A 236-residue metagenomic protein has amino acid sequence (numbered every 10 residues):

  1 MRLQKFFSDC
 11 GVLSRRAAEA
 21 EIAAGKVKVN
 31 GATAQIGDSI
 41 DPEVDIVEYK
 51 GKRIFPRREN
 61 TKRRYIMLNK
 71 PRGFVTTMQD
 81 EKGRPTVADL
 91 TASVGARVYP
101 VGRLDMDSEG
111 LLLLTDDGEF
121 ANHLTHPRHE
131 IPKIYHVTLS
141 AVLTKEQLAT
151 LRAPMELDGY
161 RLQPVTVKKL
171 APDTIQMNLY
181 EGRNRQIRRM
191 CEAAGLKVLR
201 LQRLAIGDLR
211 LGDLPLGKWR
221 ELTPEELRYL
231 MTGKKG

Functional and structural regions predicted by a protein language model:
M1-G236: Basic, flexible Lys/Arg- and Gly-enriched helix-loop patches that mediate nucleic-acid binding at interfaces with rRNA
